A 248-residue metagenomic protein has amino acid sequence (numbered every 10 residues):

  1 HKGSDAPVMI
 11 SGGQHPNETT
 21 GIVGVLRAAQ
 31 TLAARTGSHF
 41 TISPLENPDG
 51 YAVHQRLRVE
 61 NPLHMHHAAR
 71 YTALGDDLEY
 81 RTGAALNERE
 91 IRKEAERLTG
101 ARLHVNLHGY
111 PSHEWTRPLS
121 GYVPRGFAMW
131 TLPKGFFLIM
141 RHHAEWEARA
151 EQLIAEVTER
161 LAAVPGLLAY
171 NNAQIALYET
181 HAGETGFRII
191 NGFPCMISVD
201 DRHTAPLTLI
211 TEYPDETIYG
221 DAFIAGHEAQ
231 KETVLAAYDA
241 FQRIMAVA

Functional and structural regions predicted by a protein language model:
K2-D5, P214-E216: Short connector loops/turns at beta-strand edges and beta->alpha or beta->beta junctions
K2-G3, A68-R70, V199-A205: Short glycine/proline-enriched loop/turn "hinge" motifs that connect secondary-structure elements and lie
D5-P7, T19-V25, A33-A148: Active-site/substrate-binding loop(s) of hydrolase catalytic cores
M9-G12: Short hydrophobic beta-strand that contains or immediately precedes a catalytic carboxylate
Q30-A33, A162: Sec-exported extracytoplasmic/periplasmic mature domains
N87-E88, A95-R102, W115-A248: C-terminal accessory segments enriched in acidic
